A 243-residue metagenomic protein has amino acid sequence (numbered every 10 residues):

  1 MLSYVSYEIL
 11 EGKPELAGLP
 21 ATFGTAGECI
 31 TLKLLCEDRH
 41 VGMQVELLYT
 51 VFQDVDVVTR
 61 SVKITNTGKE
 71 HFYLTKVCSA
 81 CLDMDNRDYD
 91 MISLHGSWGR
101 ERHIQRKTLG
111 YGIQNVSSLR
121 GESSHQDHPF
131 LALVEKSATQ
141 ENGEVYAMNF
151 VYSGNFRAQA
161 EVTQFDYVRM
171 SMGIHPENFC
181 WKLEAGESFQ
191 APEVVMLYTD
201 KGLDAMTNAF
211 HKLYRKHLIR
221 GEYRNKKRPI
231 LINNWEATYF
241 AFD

Functional and structural regions predicted by a protein language model:
M1-E161, E177-F179: Polysaccharide-binding surfaces and accessory modules of carbohydrate-active proteins
S3-S6, W181-D200: Short Pro-Gly-centered flexible turn/kink motifs
V62, G186, I232: Conserved, mostly hydrophobic/aromatic
V77, S153, M196, I232-A237: Active-site beta-loop-alpha junctions enriched in small/polar residues
M148-G154, V195-Y214, E222-Y223: Acidic/glycine-rich phosphate/pyrophosphate-binding loops and surrounding catalytic core that coordinate Mg2+
A160, I174, K201-L203: Conserved mixed alpha/beta catalytic, RNA-binding, or beta-rich assembly cores of soluble enzyme, regulatory
Q164-E184: Short acidic, Pro/Gly- and aromatic-enriched capping/linker segments at domain boundaries
A209-D243: An acidic-aromatic substrate-binding cleft motif
